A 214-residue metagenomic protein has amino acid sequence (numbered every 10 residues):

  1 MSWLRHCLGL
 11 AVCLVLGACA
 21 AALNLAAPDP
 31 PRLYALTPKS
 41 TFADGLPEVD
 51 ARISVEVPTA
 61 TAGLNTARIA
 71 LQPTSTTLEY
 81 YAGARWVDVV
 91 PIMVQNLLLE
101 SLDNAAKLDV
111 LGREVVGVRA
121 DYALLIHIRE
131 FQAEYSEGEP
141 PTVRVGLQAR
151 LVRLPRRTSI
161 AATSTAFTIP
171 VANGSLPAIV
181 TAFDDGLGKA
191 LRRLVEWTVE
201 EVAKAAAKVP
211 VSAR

Functional and structural regions predicted by a protein language model:
M1-L8: Bacterial N-terminal signal peptides that target proteins for export
V15-A18: C-terminal motif of bacterial Sec signal peptides marking the signal peptidase cleavage site
A20-P91, E201-R214: A structural "domain/chain start" motif
A21-D44, A105-R156: Surface-exposed short loop/turn segments
V49-A51, N65-A67, T74, A82 (+4 more regions): Envelope-exposed proteins and targeting segments
P58, H127-Q132, A166-F167: Generic short beta-strand segments
T76-R85, P155-E196: Short secondary-structure boundary motifs at beta->alpha junctions and helix caps
